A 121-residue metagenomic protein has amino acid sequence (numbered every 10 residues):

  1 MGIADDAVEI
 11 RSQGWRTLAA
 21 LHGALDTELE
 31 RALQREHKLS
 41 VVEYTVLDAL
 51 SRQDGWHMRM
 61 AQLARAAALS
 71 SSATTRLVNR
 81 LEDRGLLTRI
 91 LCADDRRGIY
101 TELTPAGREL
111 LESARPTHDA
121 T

Functional and structural regions predicted by a protein language model:
M1-H37, L86: N-terminal leader segment of winged-helix/HTH proteins
G2-I3, N79-T121: Charged, amphipathic alpha-helical coiled-coil/dimerization segments
Q13-R16, T45, E109: Active-site phosphate/pyrophosphate-handling residues
H22, D48-R52, R115: Short, locally clustered residues in the helix-turn-helix/winged-helix DNA-binding domain
T27-S70: N-terminal helix-turn-helix DNA-binding core of bacterial DNA-binding proteins
M60, V78-N79: Short, hydrophobic-biased segments on the C-terminal half of alpha helices that form "recognition helices"
